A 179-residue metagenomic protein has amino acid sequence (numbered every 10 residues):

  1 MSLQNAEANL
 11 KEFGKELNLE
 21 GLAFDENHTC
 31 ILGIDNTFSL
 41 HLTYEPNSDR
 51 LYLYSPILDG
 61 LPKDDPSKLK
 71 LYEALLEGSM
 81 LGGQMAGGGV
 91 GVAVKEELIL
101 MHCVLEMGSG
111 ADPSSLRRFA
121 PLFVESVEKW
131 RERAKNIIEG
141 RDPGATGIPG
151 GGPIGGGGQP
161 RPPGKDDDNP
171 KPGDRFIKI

Functional and structural regions predicted by a protein language model:
M1-H41: Charge-rich, low-complexity N-terminal segments
E26, E45-N47, K95: Structural motif
C30, D49-L51, E97-I99: Hydrophobic residues embedded in beta-strands of well-ordered beta-sheets
S39-K63: Short, well-structured hydrophobic secondary-structure segments
I57-E97: Short, internal acidic amphipathic alpha-helical interface segments that mediate docking to partner proteins
G87-P121, K135-D142: Well-ordered alpha/beta subsegment
A120, V124-E128: Helix-rich interaction surfaces within compact, conserved domain-sized segments that mediate assembly or partner
A134-I179: Short, highly charged C-terminal tails/helix-capping segments
